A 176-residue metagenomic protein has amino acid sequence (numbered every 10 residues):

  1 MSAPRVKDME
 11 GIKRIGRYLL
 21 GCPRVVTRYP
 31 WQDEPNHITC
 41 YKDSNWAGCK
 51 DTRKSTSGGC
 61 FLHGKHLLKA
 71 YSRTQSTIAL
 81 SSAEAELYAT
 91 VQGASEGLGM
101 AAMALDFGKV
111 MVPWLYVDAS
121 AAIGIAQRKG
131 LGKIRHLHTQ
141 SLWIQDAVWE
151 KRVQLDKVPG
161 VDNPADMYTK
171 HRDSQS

Functional and structural regions predicted by a protein language model:
M1-A3, P35-N36, W46-C49, L68-K69 (+2 more regions): Flexible loop/turn segments at secondary-structure boundaries
M1-T27, P159, Y168-T169: C-terminal reverse transcriptase regions that engage the nucleic-acid substrate
P4-D8, D33-E34, R53, S81-E86: Secondary-structure capping and boundary motifs in well-ordered enzyme cores
D8, L20, K54, G93-E96 (+1 more regions): Active-site-proximal structural scaffolding
R17-S44, G108-K109: Structured nucleic-acid-interacting core domains from mobile-element enzymes and related host factors, especially RNase
G21-V25, A47, L67-A70, G99-D106: Conserved helix-loop functional segments at active or binding sites
H37, S76-S176: RNase H-like nuclease module associated with reverse transcription
H37-A83: RNase H-like nuclease fold core
